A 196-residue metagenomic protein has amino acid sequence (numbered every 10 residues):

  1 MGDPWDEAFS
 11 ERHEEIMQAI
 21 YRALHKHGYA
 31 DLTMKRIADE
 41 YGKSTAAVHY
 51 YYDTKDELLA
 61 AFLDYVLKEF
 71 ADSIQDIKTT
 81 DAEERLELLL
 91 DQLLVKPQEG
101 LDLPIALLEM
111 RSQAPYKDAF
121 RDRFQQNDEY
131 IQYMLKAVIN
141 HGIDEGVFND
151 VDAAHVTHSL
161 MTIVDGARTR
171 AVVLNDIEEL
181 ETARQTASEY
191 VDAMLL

Functional and structural regions predicted by a protein language model:
P4, F9-E15, A19-A61: Helix-turn-helix
D53, D64, N140: Residue-level detection of the helix-turn-helix DNA-binding "recognition helix"
A61, S73-I105, V156-L160, R184: Hydrophobic alpha-helical connector segments
D64-F70: Short, basic, alpha-helical segments at the C-terminal edge of helix-turn-helix-like DNA-binding modules
D91-A137: Short secondary-structure transition hinges
D91-V95, E129-A137, R170-L196: C-terminal peripheral helix-coil segments that are non-catalytic and often amphipathic
K117-R121, E129-V156, M194-L196: Hydrophobic alpha-helical bundle segments that form small-molecule/ligand-binding pockets
D150-R170, T186-Y190: Hydrophobic alpha-helical segments that form the core of small-molecule binding pockets and/or dimer interfaces
